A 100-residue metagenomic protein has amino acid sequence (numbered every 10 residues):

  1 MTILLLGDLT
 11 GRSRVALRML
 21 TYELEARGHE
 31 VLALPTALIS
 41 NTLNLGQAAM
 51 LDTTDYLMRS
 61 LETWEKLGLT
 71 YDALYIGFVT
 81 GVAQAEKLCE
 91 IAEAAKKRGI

Functional and structural regions predicted by a protein language model:
T2-R14, R18-I100: Ribokinase/PfkB-type carbohydrate-kinase core domain
